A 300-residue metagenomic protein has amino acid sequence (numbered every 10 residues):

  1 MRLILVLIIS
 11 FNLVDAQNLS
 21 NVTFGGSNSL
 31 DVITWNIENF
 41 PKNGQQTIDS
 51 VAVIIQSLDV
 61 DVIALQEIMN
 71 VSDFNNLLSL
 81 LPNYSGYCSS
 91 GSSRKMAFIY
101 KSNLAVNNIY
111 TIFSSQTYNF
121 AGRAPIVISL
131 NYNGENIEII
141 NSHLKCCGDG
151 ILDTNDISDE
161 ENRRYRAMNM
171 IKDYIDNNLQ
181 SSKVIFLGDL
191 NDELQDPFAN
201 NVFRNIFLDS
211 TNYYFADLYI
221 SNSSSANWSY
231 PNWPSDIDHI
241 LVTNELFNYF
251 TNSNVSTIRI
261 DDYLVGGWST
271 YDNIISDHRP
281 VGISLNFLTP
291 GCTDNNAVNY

Functional and structural regions predicted by a protein language model:
L3-I8, V14, T289-Y300: Primarily marks secretory-pathway-exposed extracellular/lumenal segments that are disulfide- and glycosylation-prone
V14-L80, S90-K95, D156-I157, Y165-N169 (+4 more regions): N-terminal, active-site-proximal structural segment of metallo-dependent hydrolase catalytic domains
Q17, V71, Y110-I112, Q116-G122 (+2 more regions): Metal-dependent phosphoester-hydrolase catalytic domains
T23-N28, Q56-S57, S79-L81, S89-S93 (+6 more regions): Extracellular/periplasmic catalytic domains that process cell-envelope and extracellular macromolecules
S29-K42, N108-I112, N136-D149, D153: Active-site-proximal beta-strand elements of phosphoester/diester hydrolases
W35, Q66, S142, G188-D189: Active-site flanking residues adjacent to catalytic metal/cofactor-binding acidic residues
V62, E67-K145: Structured beta-strand-rich core segments of catalytic domains in phosphoester-bond hydrolases
Y132-N169, N178: Metal-dependent phosphoester/phosphodiester hydrolase catalytic core
